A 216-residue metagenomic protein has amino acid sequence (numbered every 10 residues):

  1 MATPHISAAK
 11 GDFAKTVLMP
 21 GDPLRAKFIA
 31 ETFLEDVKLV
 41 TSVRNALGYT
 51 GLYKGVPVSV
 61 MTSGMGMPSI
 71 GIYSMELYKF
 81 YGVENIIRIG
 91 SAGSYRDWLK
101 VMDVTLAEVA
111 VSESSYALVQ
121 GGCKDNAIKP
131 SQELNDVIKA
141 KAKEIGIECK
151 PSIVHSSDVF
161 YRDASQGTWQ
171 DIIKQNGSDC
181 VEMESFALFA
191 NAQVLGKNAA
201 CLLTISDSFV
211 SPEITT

Functional and structural regions predicted by a protein language model:
M1-I128, Q132-D136: Metabolite-binding pocket within alpha/beta catalytic cores that recognizes anionic/polar moieties
P68-G71, M183-L188: Short glycine/serine/threonine-rich phosphate/pyrophosphate-binding segments that cradle anionic phosphate groups
V83-E84, D179, N198: Short acidic/polar active-site loop segments enriched in Thr and Asp
D103-A107, T168, A199: Short, hinge-like loop/turn segments at secondary-structure boundaries
E113-Y116, R162-A164, S208-E213: Short acidic/His/Gly/Ser-rich catalytic and metal-binding motifs that mark active-site loops of diverse hydrolases
A127-Q175: Active-site rim beta-loop-alpha module in soluble metabolic enzymes
F186-T216: Zn-dependent metallopeptidase/amidohydrolase metal-coordination segment
